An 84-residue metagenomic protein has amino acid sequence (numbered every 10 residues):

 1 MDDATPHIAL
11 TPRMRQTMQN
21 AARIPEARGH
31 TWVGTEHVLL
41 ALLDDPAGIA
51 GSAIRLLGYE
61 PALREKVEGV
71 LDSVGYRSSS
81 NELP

Functional and structural regions predicted by a protein language model:
M1-P84: Histone-fold recognition with a strong bias for associated Lys/Arg-rich disordered tails
